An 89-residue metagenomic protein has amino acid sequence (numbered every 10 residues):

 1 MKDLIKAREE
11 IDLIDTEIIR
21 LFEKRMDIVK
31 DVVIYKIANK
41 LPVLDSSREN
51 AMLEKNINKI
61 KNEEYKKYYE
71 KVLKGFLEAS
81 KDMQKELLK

Functional and structural regions predicted by a protein language model:
M1-K89: Domain-level signature for soluble enzymes in the chorismate/prephenate branch of the shikimate pathway
